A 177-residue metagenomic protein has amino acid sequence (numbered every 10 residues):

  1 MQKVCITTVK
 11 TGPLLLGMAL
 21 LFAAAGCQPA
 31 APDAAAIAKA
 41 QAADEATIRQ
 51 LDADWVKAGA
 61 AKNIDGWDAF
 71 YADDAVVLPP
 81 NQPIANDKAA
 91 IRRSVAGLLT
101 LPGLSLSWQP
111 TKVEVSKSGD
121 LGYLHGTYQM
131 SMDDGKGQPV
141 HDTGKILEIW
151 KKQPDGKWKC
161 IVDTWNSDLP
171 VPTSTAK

Functional and structural regions predicted by a protein language model:
M1-V9: N-terminal secretory signal peptides that target proteins for export/translocation
G12-A24: Bacterial N-terminal signal peptides
C27-A69, D73, P172-K177: Short, low-complexity N-terminal intrinsically disordered segments enriched in polar/charged residues
Q28-D33, T143-V171: Short beta-strand edge/turn micro-motifs at domain boundaries
A42-T47, I64-S118, T127, M132 (+1 more regions): A solvent-exposed, acidic/Ser-Thr-rich amphipathic alpha-helical stretch
V115-G122, K151-K157: A short, structured loop/turn motif at beta-sheet edges
